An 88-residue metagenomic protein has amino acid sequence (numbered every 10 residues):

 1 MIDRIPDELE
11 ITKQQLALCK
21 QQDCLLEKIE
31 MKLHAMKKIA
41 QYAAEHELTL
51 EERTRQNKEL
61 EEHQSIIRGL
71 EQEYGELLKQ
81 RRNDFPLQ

Functional and structural regions predicted by a protein language model:
D3-N83: Amphipathic alpha-helical polymerization modules
P86: Conserved phosphate/anionic-ligand binding catalytic regions in large, soluble enzymes, centered on
